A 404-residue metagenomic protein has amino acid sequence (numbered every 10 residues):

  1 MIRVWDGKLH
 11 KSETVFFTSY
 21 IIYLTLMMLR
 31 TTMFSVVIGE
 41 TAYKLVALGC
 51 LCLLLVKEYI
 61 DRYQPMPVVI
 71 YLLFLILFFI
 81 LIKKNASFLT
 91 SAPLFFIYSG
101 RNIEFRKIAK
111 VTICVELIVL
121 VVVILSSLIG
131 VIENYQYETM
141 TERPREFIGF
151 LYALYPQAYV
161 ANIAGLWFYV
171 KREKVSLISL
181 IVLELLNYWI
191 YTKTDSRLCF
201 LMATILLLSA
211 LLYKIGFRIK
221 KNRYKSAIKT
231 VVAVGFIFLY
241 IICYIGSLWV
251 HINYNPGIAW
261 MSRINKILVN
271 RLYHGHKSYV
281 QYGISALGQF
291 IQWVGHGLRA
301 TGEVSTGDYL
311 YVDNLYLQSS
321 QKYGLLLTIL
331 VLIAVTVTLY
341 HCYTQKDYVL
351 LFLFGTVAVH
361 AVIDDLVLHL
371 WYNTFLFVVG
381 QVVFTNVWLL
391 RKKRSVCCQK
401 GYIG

Functional and structural regions predicted by a protein language model:
M1-L73, V170-V175, W388-G404: Transmembrane signal-anchor hairpin modules in multi-pass inner-membrane enzymes, especially those that act on
V37, V121-L154, Y254: Membrane-interfacial helix-loop-helix modules of multi-pass inner-membrane proteins that assemble, modify, or transport
L75-I118: Transmembrane alpha-helical segments and their membrane-water interfaces
I113-V131, A153-L211: Alpha-helical transmembrane segments of multi-pass inner-membrane proteins
L211-S262: A membrane-periplasm/extracellular boundary helix in multi-pass inner-membrane enzymes that assemble envelope glycans
S262-Y323: Long extracytoplasmic/lumenal interhelical loops at the membrane interface of multi-pass membrane proteins
K322-A358, R391: Hydrophobic transmembrane alpha-helices and their immediate junctions
F354-A358, H369-G404: Transmembrane alpha-helices of multi-pass inner-membrane enzymes
